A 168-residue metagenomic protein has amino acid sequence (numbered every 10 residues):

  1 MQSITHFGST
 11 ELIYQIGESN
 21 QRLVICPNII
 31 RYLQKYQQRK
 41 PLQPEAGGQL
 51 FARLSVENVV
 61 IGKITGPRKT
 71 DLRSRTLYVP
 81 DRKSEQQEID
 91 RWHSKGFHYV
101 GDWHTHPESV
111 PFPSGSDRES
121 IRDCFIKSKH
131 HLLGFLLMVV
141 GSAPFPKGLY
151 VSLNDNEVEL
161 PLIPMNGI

Functional and structural regions predicted by a protein language model:
M1-Y99, E108-I168: Conserved beta-strand-loop surface patch within small alpha/beta domains used for substrate/adaptor or ligand engagement
H104-H106: Histidine-centered divalent metal-coordination motifs
